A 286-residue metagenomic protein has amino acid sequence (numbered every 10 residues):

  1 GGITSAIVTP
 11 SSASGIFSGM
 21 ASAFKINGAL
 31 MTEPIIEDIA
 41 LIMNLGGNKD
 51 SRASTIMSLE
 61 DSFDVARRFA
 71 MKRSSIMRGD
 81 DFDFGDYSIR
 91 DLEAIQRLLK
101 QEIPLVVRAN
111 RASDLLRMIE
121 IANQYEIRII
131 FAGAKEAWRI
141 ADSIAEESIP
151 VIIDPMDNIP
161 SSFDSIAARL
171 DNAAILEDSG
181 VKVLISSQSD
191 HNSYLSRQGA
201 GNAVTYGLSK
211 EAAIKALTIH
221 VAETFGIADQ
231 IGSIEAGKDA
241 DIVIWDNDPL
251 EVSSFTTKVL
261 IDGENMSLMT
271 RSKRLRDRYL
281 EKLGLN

Functional and structural regions predicted by a protein language model:
G2-I130, F255, I261: Polyanionic/metal-chelating signatures
S11-S12, A134-A137, M156-D157, Q188-D190 (+1 more regions): Short, ordered loop/turn segments at secondary-structure junctions
R73, S88-E93, P104, L116 (+6 more regions): Extracytoplasmic and endomembrane cell-envelope/extracellular-matrix remodeling and assembly machinery
A94, R139-I140, N172, G232: Short acidic active-site motifs
P104, A145, P150-W245, S254 (+1 more regions): His/Asp/Glu-enriched, well-ordered alpha-helical/loop segment that forms or immediately abuts the divalent-metal
V106-N110, R128-E136, M156-S162: Catalytic beta/alpha-barrel core
E136-E146: Active-site-adjacent beta->alpha loops and helix N-cap segments on the catalytic face of soluble alpha/beta enzymes
K258-N286: Extracellular/periplasmic ectodomains of large secreted or surface enzymes and adhesion receptors
